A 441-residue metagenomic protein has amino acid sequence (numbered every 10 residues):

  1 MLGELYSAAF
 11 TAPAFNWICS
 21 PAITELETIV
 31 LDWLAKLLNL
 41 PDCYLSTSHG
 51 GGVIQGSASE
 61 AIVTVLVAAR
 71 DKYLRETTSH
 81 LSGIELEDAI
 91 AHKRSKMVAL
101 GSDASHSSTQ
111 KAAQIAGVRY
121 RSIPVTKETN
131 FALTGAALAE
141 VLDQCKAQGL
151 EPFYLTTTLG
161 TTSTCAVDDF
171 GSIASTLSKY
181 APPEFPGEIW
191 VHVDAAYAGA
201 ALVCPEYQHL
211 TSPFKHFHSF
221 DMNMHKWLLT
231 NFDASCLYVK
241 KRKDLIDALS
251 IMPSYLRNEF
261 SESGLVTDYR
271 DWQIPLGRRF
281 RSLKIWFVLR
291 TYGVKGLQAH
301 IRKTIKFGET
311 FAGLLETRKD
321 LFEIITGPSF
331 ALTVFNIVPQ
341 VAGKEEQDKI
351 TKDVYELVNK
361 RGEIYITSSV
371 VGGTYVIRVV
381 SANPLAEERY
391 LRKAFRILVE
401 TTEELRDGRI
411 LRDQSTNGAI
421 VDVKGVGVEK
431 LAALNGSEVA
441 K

Functional and structural regions predicted by a protein language model:
M1-H49, Y269, E356-I366, T374-Y375 (+2 more regions): N-terminal entrance/gating region of PLP-dependent enzymes' catalytic architecture
F10-I18, Y44-V53, R94-K96, R119-K127 (+3 more regions): Glycine- and acidic
L34-V67, I123-V125: Short loop-beta-helix segment that forms the pyridoxal 5′-phosphate
T47-H49, R94, I325-A331, V370-V376: Short Gly/Ser/Thr- and Asp/Glu-enriched loop/turn motifs at secondary-structure junctions
A61-D244: Conserved PLP-enzyme active-site core in the AAT-like
C204, S212-T317: Active-site C-terminal subdomain of aminotransferase-like
I324-V358: Conserved PLP-binding catalytic core of the aspartate aminotransferase-like
V371-K441: PLP-dependent enzyme catalytic core of the Aspartate aminotransferase-like
